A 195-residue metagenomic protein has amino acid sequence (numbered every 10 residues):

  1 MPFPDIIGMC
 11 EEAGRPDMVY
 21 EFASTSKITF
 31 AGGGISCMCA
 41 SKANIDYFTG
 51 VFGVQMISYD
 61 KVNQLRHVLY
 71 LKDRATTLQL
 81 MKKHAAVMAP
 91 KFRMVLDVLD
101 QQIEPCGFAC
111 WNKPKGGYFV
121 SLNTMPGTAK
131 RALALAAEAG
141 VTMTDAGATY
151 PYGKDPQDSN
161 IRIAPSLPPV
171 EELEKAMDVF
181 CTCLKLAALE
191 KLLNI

Functional and structural regions predicted by a protein language model:
M1-I7: Conserved PLP phosphate-binding loop immediately N-terminal to the Schiff-base lysine helix in PLP-dependent enzymes
C10-A89: Conserved core segment of the aminotransferase class I/II
G14-R15, K154-I195: PLP-dependent enzyme catalytic core of the Aspartate aminotransferase-like
E21-A23, C37-C39, N112-K113, F119-N123 (+1 more regions): Short beta-strand segments
A23-S26, F108-A109, G147-Y152: Short, solvent-exposed loop/turn elements at beta->coil junctions and helix N-caps that rim active or binding pockets
I45, T49, F119-R162, V170 (+1 more regions): Conserved C-terminal alpha-helix-loop-beta "cap" of PLP-dependent enzymes that closes/shapes the active-site mouth
M56, E138-T144, C181-L189: A common structural junction motif
K82-L96, F108-N123: Conserved glycine-rich beta-strand-loop-beta hairpin in the small C-terminal domain of fold type I
